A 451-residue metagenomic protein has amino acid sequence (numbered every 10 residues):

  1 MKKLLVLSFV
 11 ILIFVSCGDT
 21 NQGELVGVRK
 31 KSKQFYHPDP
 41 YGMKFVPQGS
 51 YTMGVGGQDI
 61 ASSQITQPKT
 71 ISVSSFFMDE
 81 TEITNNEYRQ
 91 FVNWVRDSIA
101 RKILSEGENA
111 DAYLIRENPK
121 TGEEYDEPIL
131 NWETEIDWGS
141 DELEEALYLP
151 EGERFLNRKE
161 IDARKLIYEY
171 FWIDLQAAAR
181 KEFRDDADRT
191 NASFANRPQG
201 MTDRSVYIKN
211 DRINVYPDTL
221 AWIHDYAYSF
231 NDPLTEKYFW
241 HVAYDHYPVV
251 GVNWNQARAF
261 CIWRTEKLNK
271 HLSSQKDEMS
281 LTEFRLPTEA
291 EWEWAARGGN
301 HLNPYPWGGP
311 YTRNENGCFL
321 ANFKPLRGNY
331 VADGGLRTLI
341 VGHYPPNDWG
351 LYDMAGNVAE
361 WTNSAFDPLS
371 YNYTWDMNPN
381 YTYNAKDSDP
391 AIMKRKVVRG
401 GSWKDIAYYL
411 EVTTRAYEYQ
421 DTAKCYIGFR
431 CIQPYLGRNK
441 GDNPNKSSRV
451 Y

Functional and structural regions predicted by a protein language model:
L4-L12: Sec-dependent N-terminal signal peptides
V15-S16: C-terminal motif of bacterial Sec signal peptides marking the signal peptidase cleavage site
N21-L25, F45-V46, T52, G57 (+4 more regions): Functional-site microenvironments in short loops/helix caps that host divalent-cation chemistry
E24-G49: Post-signal peptide N-terminal segment of mature Sec-exported envelope proteins
V55-S75, L320-N322, L410-A416: Short, polar loop/linker segments at the starts of domains and inter-domain junctions
F76, I83, V92-I103, R264-S274 (+1 more regions): Short capping motifs at secondary-structure boundaries
I103-D203: Non-catalytic, alpha-helical, charged scaffold/linker segments that couple or flank catalytic or architectural cores
C425-K440: Short, structured beta-strand segments at or near domain termini in extracellular proteins/domains
